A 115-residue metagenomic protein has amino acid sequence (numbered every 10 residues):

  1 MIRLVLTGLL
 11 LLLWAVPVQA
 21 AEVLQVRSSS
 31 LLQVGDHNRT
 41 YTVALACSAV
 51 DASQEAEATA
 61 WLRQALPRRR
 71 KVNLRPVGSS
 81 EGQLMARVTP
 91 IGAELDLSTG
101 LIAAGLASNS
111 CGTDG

Functional and structural regions predicted by a protein language model:
I2-L6, V16-G115: Small beta-barrel nucleic-acid-binding modules, primarily SNase/OB-fold domains and secondarily Tudor-like barrels
L10-W14: Hydrophobic core
